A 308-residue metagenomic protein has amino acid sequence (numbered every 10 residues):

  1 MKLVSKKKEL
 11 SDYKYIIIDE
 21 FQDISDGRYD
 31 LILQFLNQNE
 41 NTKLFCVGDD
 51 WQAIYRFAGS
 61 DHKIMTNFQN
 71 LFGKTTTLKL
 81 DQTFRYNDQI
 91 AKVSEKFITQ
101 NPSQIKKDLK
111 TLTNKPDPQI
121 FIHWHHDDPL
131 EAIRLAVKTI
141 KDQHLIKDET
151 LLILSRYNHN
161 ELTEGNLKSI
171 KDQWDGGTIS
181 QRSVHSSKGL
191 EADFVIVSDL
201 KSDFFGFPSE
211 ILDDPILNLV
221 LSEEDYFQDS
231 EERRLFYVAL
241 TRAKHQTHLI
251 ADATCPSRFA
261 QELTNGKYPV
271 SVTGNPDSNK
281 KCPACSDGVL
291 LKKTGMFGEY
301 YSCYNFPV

Functional and structural regions predicted by a protein language model:
M1-K63, Q82, G189: Conserved helicase NTPase motor core
Q52-G59, K63-K110: Conserved coupling/interface region of RecA-like P-loop/ASCE motor cores
T75-Q82, S103-T139, H144-S155, I179: Inter-lobe coupling/hinge region of RecA-like P-loop helicase motors
H159-Q173: Conserved helicase motor "Helicase C" RecA-like lobe of SF1/SF2 P-loop NTPases
S180-P215: A short beta-strand element within the Helicase C-terminal
K201, F205-N275: C-terminal accessory regions
C282-C285, C303: Short cysteine-rich clusters marking metal-coordination/redox-active sites
M296-V308: Cysteine-rich micro-motifs
